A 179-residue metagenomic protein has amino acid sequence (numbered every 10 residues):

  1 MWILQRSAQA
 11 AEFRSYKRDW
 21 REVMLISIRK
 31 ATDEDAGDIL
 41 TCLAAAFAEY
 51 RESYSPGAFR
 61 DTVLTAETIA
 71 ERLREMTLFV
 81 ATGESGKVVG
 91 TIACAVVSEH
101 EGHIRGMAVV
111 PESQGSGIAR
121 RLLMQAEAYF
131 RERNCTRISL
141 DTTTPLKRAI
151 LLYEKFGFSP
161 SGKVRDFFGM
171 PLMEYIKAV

Functional and structural regions predicted by a protein language model:
W2-Q5, Q9-E34, V179: Conserved N-terminal entry element of GNAT/NAT acetyltransferase domains
K30-A36, L40-G106, V110-E112, R120-Q125 (+3 more regions): Acetyl-CoA-dependent GNAT
A70, T136-V179: C-terminal "cap" of GNAT-fold acetyltransferases
H100, S116, E132-T136: Short coil/turn segments at alpha/beta junctions that flank glycine-rich nucleotide-binding fingerprints
V109, I118, C135, F158: Short phosphate-binding/catalytic loops that engage adenosine nucleotides
V110-E112, S116, T144-P145: Active-site acidic-Proline motif in GNAT/NAT acetyltransferases
Q114, R131, E154: Short polybasic/polar patches that bind polyanions
